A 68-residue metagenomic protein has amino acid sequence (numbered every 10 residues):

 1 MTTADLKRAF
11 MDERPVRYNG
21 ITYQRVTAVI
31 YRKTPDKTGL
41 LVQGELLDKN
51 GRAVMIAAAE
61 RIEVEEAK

Functional and structural regions predicted by a protein language model:
M1-D12: Mixed-charge, Lys/Arg-rich low-complexity intrinsically disordered regions
M11-R14, A58: Intrinsically disordered, low-complexity regions enriched in serine, threonine, proline and polar/charged residues
R14, Q43-L47: Short polybasic amphipathic segments
T22-K33: Short beta-strand-centered aromatic/proline hotspots
K33-G44: Short, solvent-exposed secondary-structure boundary/capping segments
L46-K68: Intrinsically disordered, low-complexity, charged/polar segments
